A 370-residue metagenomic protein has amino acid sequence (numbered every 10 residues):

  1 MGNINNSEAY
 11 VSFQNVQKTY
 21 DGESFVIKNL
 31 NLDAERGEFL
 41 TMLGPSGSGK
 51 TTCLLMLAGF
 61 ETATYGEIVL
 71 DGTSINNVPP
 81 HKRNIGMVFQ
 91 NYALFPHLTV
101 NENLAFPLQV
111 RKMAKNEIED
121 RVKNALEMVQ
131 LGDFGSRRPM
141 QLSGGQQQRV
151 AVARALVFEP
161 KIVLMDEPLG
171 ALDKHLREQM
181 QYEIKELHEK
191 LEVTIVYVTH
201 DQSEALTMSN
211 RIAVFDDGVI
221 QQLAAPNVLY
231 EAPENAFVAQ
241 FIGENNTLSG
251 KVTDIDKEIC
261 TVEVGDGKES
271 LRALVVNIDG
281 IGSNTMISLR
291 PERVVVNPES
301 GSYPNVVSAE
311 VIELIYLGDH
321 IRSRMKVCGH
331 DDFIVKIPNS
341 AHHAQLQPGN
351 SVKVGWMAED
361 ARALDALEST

Functional and structural regions predicted by a protein language model:
S12, D33, V69, K353-G355: ABC ATPase nucleotide-binding domain
L43-P45: The feature captures the beta-strand-to-loop junction immediately N-terminal to the Walker
A58: Helix-to-loop junction immediately C-terminal to a conserved catalytic motif
T64-E67, E117, D217, S249: Conserved coupling/switch loops of ABC nucleotide-binding domains, chiefly the family-specific signature
G66-S74: Conserved ABC transporter NBD signature motif
P80-G86, Q90, L94-Q240: ABC ATPase nucleotide-binding domains
N245, D254-T370: Non-catalytic connector elements of ABC transporters
